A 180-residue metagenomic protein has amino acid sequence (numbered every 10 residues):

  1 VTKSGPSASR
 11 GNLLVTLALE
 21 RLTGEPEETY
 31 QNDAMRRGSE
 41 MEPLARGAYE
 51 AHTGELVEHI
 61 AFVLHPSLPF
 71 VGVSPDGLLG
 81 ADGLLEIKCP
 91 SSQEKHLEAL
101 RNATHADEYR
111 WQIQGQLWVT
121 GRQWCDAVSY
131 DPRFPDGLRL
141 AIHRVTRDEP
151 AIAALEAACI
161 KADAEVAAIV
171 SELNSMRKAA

Functional and structural regions predicted by a protein language model:
V1-P43, A103, R177-A180: Charged, glycine-rich intrinsically disordered N-terminal tails and low-complexity linkers that flank
G5, L44-A48, A127-R133: Intrinsically disordered, low-complexity boundary segments flanking structured domains
M35-V57: Acidic-basic catalytic patches of nuclease active cores, encompassing PD-(D/E)XK and other metal-cofactor nuclease
T53-P75, L79-I169: Nucleic-acid nuclease catalytic cores
A168-A180: Charged, low-complexity C-terminal accessory regions
